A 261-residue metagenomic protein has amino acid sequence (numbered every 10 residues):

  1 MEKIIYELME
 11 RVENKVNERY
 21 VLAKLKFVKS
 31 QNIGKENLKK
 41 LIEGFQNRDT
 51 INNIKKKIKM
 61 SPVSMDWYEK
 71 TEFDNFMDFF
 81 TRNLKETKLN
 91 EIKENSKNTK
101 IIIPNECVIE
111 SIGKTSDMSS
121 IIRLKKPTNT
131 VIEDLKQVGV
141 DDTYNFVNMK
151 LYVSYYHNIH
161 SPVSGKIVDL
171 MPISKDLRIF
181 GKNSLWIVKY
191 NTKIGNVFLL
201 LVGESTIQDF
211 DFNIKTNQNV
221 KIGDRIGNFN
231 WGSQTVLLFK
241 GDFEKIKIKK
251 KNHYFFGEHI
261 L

Functional and structural regions predicted by a protein language model:
M1-L261: Contiguous, well-folded functional domains in the mature portion of proteins
